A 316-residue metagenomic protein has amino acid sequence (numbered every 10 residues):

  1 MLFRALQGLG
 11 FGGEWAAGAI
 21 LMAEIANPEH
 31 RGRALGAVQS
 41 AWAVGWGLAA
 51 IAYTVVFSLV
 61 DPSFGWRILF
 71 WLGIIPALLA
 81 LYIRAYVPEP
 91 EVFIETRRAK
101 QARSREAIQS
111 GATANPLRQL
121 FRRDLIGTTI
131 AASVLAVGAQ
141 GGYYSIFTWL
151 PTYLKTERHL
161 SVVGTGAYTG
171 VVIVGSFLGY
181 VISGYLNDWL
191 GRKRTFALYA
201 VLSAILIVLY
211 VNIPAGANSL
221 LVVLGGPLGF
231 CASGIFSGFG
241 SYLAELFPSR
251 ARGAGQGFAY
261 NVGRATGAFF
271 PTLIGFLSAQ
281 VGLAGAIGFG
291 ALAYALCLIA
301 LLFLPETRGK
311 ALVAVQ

Functional and structural regions predicted by a protein language model:
F3-S40: Cytoplasmic helix-loop-helix junction between adjacent transmembrane helices in 12-TM secondary transporters
G32-F57, P76, Y260-F270: Glycine-rich segments within core transmembrane alpha-helices of 12-TM secondary carriers
A52-D61, L154-K155, L186-N187, I274-G282: Interfacial helix-cap and linker-helix signal at transmembrane-aqueous boundaries of multi-pass secondary transporters
A80-Y86, A291-Q316: Multi-pass alpha-helical transporter architecture, strongest for 12-TM Major Facilitator/SLC carriers used
R123-F177: Extracytoplasmic gate region of multi-pass secondary transporters
G179-G191: Helix-to-loop junctions at the C-terminal end of transmembrane segments in multipass secondary transporters
W189-A200: Cytoplasmic membrane-interface "Motif A"-like loop-to-helix N-cap segments of 12-TM Major Facilitator Superfamily
V201-A215: C-terminal ends and interior cores of transmembrane alpha-helices in multi-pass membrane transporters/permeases
